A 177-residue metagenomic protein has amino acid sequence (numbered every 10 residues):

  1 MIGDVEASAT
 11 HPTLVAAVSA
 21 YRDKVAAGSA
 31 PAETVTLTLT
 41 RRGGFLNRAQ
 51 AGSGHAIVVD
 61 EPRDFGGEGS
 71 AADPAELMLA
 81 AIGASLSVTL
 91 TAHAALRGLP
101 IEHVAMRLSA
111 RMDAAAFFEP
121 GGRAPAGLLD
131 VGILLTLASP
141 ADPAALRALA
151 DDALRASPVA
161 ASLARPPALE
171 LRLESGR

Functional and structural regions predicted by a protein language model:
M1-L79, A92-R177: Extended beta-strand/beta-hairpin segments
L79-S85: Compact, glycine-rich, soluble single-domain proteins
L86-S87, T91: Aromatic- and glycine-enriched beta-alpha-beta binding-site module
